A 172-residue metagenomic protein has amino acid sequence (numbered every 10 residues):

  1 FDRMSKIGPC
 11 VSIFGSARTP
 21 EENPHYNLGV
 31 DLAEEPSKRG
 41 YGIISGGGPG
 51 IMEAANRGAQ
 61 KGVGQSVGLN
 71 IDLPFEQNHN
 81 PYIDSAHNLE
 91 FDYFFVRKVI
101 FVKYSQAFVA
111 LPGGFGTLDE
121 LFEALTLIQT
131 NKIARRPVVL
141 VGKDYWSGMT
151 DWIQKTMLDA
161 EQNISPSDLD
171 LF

Functional and structural regions predicted by a protein language model:
F1-L69: Glycine-rich beta-alpha loop segments
M4, C10, D72-S85, F95-K98 (+3 more regions): Amphipathic, Lys/Arg-enriched alpha-helical "gate/interface" segment within cytosolic domains that mediates
A17-T19, G113-G114, D144: Residue-level signal for short, function-critical loop segments
N27, G50-A110: Acidic/glycine-enriched connector segments
E53, D119, S147: Alpha-helical elements of the RecA-like P-loop NTPase motor core of helicases
N56-R57, N80-P81, E120-E123, D151-I153: Short amphipathic alpha-helical segments
Q60, E123-I128, Q154-L158: Short, solvent-exposed amphipathic alpha-helical segments in soluble enzyme and RNA/protein-processing domains
D92-V141: Active-site/ligand-binding-proximal alpha/beta "capping" segment
